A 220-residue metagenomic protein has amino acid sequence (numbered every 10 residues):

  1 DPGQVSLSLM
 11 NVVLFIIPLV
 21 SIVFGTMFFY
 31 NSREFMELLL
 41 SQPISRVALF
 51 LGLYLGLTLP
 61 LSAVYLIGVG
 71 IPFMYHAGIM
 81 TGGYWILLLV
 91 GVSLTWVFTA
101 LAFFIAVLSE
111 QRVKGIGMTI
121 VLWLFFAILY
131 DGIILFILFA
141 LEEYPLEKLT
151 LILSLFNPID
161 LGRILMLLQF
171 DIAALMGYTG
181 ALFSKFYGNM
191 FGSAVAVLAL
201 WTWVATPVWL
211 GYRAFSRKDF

Functional and structural regions predicted by a protein language model:
D1-I16, L55-T119: Secretory targeting signals
S6-S32: Long, hydrophobic alpha-helical segments
S21-G25, E34-F35, L101, V121 (+4 more regions): Hydrophobic/aromatic residues in alpha-helical transmembrane segments
M27-T58: Helix-loop-helix units of permease transmembrane domains in multi-pass membrane transporters, especially ABC
G56, V90, L122-F126, A199 (+1 more regions): Transmembrane alpha-helical core residues of multi-pass small-molecule transporters, especially secondary transporters
L101-E147: Cytoplasmic juxtamembrane interface segments
Y130-A205, W209-R213: Terminal transmembrane helical anchor/hairpin motif
A214-F220: Short cytosolic juxtamembrane segments of multi-pass membrane proteins
